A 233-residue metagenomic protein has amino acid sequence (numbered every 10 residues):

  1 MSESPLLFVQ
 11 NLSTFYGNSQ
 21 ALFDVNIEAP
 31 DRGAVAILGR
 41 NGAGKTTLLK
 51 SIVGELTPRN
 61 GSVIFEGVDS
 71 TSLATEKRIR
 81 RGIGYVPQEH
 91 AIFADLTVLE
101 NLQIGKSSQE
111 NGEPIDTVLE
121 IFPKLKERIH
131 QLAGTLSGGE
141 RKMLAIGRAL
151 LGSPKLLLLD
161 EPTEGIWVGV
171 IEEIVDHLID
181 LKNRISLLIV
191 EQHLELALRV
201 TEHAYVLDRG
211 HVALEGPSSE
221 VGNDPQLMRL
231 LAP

Functional and structural regions predicted by a protein language model:
L38-R40: The feature captures the beta-strand-to-loop junction immediately N-terminal to the Walker
V53: Helix-to-loop junction immediately C-terminal to a conserved catalytic motif
T57, D69-H90, I115, E127-H130 (+1 more regions): ABC ATPase NBD coupling module
G61-D69, R81, E113-I115, E120 (+1 more regions): Conserved ABC transporter NBD signature motif
L132-L136, E140: Conserved ABC ATPase signature
A149-L150: ABC ATPase C-loop
I171-N183: Helical segment within the ABC ATPase nucleotide-binding domain
